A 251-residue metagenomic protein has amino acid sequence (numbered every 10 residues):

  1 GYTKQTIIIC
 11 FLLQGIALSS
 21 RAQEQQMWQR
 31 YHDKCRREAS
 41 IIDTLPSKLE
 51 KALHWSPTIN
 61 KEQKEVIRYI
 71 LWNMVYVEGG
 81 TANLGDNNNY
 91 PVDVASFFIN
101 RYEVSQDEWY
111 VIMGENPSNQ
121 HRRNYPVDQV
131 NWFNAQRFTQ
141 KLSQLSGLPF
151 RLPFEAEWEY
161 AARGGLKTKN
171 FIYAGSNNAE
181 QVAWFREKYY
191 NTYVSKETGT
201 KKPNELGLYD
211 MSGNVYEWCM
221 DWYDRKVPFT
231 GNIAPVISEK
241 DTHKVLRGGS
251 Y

Functional and structural regions predicted by a protein language model:
G1-E24: Bacterial Sec-dependent N-terminal signal peptides
E24-T44, K48-P57, K202-N204, S238-Y251: Disulfide-stabilized, aromatic/cysteine-rich ligand-recognition loop
K64-S118, V130-F133, S212-G213: A short glycine-rich, aromatic-capped structural motif
V75-Y76, F98-N100, D128-Q129, R151-P153 (+4 more regions): Structural recognition of the beta-strand scaffold that forms the well-ordered cores of secreted hydrolase catalytic
A82, Q106, R122-Q181, W218: Short, well-ordered surface patches within globular domains
Y90-V92, L166, M211-Y251: Surface-exposed recognition segments
R101, M113-P117, T139-S146, A162-G165 (+4 more regions): Sec/Tat-exported extracytoplasmic proteins
A179-S212, I237-K240: Short, well-ordered junction/capping motifs at the entry into regular secondary structure
